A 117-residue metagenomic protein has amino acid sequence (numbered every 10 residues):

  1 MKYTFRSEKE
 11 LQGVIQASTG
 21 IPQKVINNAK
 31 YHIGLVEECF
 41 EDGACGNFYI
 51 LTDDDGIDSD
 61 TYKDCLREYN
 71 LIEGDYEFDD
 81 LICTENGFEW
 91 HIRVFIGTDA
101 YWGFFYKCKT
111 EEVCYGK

Functional and structural regions predicted by a protein language model:
K2-F40: N-terminal leader/targeting segments
N28-C114: Acidic, low-complexity, intrinsically disordered interaction modules
